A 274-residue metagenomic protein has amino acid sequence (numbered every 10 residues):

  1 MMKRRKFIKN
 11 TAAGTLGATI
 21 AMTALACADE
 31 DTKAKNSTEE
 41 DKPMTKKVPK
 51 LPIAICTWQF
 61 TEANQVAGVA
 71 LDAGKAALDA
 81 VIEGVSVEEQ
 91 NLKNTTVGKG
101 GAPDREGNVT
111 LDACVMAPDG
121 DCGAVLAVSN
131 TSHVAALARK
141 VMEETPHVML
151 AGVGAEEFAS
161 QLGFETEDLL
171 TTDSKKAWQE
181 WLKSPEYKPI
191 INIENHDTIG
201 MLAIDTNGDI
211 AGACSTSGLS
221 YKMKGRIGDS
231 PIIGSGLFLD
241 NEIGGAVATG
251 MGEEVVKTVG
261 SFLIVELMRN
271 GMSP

Functional and structural regions predicted by a protein language model:
K6-A28: N-terminal export signals
T11-G17, S37-P274: Alpha/propeptide regions of enzymes that mature by internal proteolysis
A28-A34: Bacterial lipoprotein signal-peptidase II cleavage site
